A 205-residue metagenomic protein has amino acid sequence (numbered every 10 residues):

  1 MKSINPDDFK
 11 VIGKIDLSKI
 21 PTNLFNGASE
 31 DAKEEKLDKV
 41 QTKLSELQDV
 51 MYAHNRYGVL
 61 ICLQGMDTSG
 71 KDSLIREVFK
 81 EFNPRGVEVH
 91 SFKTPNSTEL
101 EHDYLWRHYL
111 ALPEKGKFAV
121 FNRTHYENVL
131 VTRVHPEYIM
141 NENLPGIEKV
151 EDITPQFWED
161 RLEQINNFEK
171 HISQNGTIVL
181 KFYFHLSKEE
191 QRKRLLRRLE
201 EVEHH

Functional and structural regions predicted by a protein language model:
M1-H205: Glycine-rich phosphate-binding loop of ATP-dependent small-molecule kinases
